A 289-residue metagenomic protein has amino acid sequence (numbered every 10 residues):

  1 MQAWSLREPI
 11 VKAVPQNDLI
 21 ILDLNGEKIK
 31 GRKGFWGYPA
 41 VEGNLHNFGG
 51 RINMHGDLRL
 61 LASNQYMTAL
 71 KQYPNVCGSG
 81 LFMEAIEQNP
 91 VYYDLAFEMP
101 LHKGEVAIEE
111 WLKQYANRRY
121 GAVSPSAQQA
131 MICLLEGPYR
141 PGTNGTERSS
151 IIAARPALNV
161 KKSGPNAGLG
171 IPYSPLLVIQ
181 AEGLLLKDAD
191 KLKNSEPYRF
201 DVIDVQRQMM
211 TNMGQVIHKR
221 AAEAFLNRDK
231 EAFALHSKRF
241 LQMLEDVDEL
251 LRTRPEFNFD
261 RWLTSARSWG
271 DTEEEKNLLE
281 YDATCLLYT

Functional and structural regions predicted by a protein language model:
M1-R148, I152-P172, I179, N227 (+3 more regions): Catalytic-core regions of glycoside hydrolase
I52, Q88, L186-N194: N-proximal short alpha-helices
L135, G183-L186, A222, E245-D248 (+1 more regions): Alpha-helical repeat scaffolds in large eukaryotic proteins
S150, A154-A157, D188-L192, V205: Ferredoxin-type iron-sulfur electron-transfer modules and their immediate structural context
G170-S174, V178, L185, A189-L192: Polar/charged low-complexity regulatory segments
D188-V202, L250-S265: Short, solvent-exposed, charged loop/turn and helix-capping segments that join or cap alpha-helices on peripheral
S195, R199-D248: Ordered core of a single globular domain
